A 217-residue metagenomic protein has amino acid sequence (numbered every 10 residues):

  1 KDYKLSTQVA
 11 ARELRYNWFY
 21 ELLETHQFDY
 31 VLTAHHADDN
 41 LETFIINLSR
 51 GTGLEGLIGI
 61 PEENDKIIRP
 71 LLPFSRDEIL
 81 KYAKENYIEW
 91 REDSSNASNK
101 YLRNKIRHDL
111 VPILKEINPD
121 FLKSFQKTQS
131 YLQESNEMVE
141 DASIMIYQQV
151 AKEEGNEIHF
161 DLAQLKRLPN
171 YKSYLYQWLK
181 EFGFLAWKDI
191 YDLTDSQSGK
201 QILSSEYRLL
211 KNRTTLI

Functional and structural regions predicted by a protein language model:
K1-P112: Core alpha/beta nucleotide-donor-binding catalytic domains of modification enzymes
E13, P73, N104, P119 (+2 more regions): Electropositive phosphate-/nucleotide-binding environments in soluble metabolic enzymes
L14, E63-N64, Q126-I217: AMP-forming adenylation/ATP pyrophosphatase catalytic core
R50, L54, K115-P119, E137 (+1 more regions): Alpha-helix boundary/capping and short turn/kink residues
N96-N104, L122-Q133: Internal, active-site/partner-interface "lid" segment
R107-F125: Conserved anion/nucleotide-ligand pocket segment
